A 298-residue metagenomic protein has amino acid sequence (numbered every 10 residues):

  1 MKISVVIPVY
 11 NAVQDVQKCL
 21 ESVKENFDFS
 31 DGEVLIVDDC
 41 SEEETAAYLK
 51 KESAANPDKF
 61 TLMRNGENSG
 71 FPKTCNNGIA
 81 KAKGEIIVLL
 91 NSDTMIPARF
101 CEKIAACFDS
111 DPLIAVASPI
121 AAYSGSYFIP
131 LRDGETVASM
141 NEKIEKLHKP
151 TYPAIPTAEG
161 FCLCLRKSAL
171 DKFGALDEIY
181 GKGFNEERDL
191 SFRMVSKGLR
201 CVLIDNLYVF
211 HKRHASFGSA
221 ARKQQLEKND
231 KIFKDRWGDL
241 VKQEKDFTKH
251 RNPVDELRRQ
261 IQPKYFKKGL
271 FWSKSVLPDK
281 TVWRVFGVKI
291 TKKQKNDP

Functional and structural regions predicted by a protein language model:
E21-D31: Short, acidic, metal-binding catalytic loop of nucleotide-sugar glycosyltransferases
S22, D38-Y48, E67: A conserved acidic beta->alpha catalytic loop
D31-C40, T61-N65: Short beta-strand/loop segment that forms part of the nucleotide-sugar
R64-A82: Glycine-rich, basic loop-to-helix element that forms the pyrophosphate-binding segment of sugar-nucleotide handling
P72-K73, Y123-S124, F128, I144-S168: A recurrent flexible, glycine/aromatic-enriched loop bordering the glycosyltransferase active site that acts as
I87: Short aromatic/hydrophobic "clamp" motif used to bind/position activated sugar donors
M95-D133: Conserved donor NDP-sugar-binding/catalytic core segment of glycosyltransferases
P156-G174, I179-A215: A short, conserved alpha-helix in the catalytic core of glycosyltransferases
